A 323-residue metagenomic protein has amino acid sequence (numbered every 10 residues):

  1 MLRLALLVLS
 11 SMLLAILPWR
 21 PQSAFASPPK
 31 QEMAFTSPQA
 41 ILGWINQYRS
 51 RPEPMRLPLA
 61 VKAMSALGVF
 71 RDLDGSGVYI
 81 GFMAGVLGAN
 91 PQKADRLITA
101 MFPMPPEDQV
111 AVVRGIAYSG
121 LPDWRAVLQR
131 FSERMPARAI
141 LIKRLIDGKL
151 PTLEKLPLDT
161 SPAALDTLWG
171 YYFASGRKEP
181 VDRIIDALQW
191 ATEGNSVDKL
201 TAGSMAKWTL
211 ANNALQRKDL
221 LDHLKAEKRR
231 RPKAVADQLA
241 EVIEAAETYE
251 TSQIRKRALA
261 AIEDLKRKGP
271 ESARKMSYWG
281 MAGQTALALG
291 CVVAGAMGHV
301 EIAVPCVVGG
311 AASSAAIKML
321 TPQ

Functional and structural regions predicted by a protein language model:
M1-L4: Positively charged n-region of N-terminal signal peptides that target proteins for export
L7-P18: Bacterial N-terminal signal peptides
I16-P28: Signal peptide processing junction and immediate N-terminal pro/mature segment of secreted/exported proteins
F25-Q323: Non-catalytic all-alpha helical scaffold/repeat segments
